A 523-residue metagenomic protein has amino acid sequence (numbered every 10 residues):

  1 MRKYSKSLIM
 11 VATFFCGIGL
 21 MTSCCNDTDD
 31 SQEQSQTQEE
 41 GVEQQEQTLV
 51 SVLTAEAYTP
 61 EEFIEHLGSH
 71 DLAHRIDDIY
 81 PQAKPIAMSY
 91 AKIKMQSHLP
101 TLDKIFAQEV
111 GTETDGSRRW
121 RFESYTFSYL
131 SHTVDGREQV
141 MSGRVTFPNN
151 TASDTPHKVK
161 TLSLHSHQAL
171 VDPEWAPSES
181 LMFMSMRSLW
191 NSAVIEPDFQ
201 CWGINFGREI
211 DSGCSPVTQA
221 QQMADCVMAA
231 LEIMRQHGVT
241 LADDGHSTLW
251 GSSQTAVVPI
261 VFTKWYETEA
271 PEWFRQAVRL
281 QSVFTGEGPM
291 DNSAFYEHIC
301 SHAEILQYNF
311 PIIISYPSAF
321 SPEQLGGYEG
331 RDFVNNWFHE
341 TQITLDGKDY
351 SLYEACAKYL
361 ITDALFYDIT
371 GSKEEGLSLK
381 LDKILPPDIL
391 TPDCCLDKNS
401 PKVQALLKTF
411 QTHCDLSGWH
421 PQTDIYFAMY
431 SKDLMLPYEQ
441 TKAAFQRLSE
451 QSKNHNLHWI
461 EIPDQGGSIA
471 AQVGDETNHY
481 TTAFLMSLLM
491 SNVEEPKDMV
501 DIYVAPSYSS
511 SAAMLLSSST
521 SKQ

Functional and structural regions predicted by a protein language model:
M21-C24: C-terminal motif of bacterial Sec signal peptides marking the signal peptidase cleavage site
E33, E40-A152: Catalytic-loop region of hydrolases
V50, E56, P60-E62, L67-G68 (+1 more regions): Accessory cap/linker subdomain of secreted extracellular hydrolases
V134-S142, T146-L189: Short, surface-exposed "cap/lid" segments of acyl-processing enzymes
G213-H237: Alpha/beta-hydrolase active-site loop
F262, T423-D424, P437-L448: Short alpha-helix in the alpha/beta-hydrolase fold that links the catalytic acid
E297, K402, L407-Q411, K442-A443 (+1 more regions): C-terminal catalytic histidine-bearing segment of alpha/beta-hydrolase fold enzymes
Y426-D433: Short beta-strand/loop motif that positions the catalytic acidic residue of the alpha/beta-hydrolase fold
